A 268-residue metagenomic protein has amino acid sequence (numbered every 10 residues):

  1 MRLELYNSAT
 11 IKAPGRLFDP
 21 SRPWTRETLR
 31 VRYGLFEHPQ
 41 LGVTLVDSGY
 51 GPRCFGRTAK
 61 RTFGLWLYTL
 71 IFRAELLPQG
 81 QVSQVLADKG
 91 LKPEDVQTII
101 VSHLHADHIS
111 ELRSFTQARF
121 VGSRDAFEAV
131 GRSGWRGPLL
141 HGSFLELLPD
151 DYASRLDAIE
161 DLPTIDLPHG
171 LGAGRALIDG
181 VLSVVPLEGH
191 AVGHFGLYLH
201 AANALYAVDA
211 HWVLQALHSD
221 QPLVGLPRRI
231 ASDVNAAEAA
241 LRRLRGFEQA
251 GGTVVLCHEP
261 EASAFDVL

Functional and structural regions predicted by a protein language model:
T10-Q84, D88, L197-V208: Conserved beta-strand hairpin/beta-sheet module of binuclear metal-dependent hydrolase folds, prominently
F18-S21, V121-G122, R132-A153, Q215-L226 (+1 more regions): C-terminal/domain-terminus segments
S48-Y50, L104, D125, G189-A191 (+2 more regions): Active-site metal-binding loops of divalent metal-dependent hydrolases
L67-Q84, A201-L268: Cap/insert and terminal regions of metallo-dependent hydrolase folds
R73-L91, D95, D125-V185, R229-G251: Metallo-beta-lactamase
V96-D107: Metallo-beta-lactamase
R113-T116: Short, conserved loop/helix-junction motifs that constitute active-site signature segments in enzyme catalytic cores
L167-G225: Glycine/small-residue-rich hydrophobic helix-like segments
